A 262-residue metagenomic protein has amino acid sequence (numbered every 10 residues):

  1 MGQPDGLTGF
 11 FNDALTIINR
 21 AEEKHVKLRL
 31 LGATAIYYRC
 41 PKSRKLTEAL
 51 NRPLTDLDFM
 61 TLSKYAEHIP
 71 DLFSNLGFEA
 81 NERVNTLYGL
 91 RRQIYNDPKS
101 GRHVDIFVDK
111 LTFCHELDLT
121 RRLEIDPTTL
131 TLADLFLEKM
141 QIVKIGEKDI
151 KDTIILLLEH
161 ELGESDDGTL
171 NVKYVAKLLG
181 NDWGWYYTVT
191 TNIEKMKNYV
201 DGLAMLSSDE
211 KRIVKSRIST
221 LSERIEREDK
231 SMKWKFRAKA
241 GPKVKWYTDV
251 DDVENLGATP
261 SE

Functional and structural regions predicted by a protein language model:
M1-L30, K42-N51, R102, V108 (+2 more regions): The feature captures the alpha-helical scaffold/lid subdomain characteristic of nucleotidyltransferase
A33-Y37, T112: Short glycine-enriched loops at secondary-structure junctions
Y37-C40, R44, P70-F73: Short active-site loop/helix that positions an aromatic residue
T55-T61: Short cationic amphipathic helices and targeting signals
L62-E67: Helix N-cap motif at beta-to-alpha junctions
P70-H115: Conserved catalytic core of two-metal-ion nucleotidyltransferases
